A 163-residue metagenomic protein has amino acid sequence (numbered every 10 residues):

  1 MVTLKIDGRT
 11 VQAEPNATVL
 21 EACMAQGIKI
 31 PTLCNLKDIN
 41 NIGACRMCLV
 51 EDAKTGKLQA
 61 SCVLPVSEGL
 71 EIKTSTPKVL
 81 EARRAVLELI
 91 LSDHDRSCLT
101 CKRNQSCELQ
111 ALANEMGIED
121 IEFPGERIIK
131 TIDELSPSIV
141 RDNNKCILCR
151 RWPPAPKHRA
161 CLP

Functional and structural regions predicted by a protein language model:
M1-R9: Eukaryote-biased recognition of intrinsically disordered, low-complexity regulatory segments
G8-E68, K78-E81: N-terminal cofactor/phosphate-binding cores enriched in small/glycine residues, especially glycine-rich loops such as
R46, V50, T55-P163: Fe-S ferredoxin-like electron-transfer domains and their immediately adjacent linker/connector regions across
